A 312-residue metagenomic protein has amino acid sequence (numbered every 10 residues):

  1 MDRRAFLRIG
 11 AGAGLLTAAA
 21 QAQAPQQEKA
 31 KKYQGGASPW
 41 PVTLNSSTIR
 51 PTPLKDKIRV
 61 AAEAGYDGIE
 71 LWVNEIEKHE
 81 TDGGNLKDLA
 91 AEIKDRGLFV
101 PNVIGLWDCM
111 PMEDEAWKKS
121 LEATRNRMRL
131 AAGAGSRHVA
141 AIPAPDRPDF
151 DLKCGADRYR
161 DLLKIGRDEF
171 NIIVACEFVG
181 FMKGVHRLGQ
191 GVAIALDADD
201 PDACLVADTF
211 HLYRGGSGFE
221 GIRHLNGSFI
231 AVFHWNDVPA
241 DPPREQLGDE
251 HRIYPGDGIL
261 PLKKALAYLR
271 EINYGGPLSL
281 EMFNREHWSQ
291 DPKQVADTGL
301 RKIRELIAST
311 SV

Functional and structural regions predicted by a protein language model:
D2-V42, S46, R50-G65, G135 (+2 more regions): Histidine-acidic metal/acid-base catalytic patches
I9-G36, K55-I58, A62, E92-F99 (+2 more regions): Active-site acidic/histidine proton-transfer and metal-coordination neighborhood in alpha/beta enzyme cores
T48-R50, V73-E75, L106-C109, P143-R147 (+4 more regions): Active-site-proximal loop/turn and secondary-structure-junction residues that shape catalytic pockets, frequently
A64-V73, P101-W107: Short, conserved active-site loops that position catalytic residues or coordinate cofactors/metal ions across diverse
L71-K94, D146: Glycine-rich, proline-tolerant flexible connector loops at the mouths of alpha/beta enzymes
E80-G83, M112-K118, D149-C154, G216-F219 (+2 more regions): Short, solvent-exposed loop/turn segments at secondary-structure boundaries
N85, A123, G155-R158, V295 (+1 more regions): Hydrophobic alpha-helical membrane-association signature
